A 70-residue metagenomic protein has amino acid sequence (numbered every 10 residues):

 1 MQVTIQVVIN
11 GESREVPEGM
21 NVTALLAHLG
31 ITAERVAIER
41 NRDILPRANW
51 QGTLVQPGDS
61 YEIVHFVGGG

Functional and structural regions predicted by a protein language model:
M1-G69: Ubiquitin-like/PB1-type beta-grasp interaction modules and other compact soluble beta-rich domains
